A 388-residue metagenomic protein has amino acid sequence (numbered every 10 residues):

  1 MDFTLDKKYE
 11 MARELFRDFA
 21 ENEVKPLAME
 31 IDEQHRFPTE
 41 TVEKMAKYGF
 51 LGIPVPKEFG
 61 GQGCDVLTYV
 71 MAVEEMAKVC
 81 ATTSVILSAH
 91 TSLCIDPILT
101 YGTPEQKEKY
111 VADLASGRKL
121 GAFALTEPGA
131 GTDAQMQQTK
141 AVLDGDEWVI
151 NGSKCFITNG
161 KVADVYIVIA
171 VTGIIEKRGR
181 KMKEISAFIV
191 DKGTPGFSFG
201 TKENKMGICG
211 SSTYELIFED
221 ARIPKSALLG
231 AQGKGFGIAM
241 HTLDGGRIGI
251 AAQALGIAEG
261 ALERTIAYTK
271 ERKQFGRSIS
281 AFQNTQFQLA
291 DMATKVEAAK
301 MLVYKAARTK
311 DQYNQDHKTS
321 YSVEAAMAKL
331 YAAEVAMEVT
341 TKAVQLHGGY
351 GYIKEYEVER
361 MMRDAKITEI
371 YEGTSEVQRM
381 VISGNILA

Functional and structural regions predicted by a protein language model:
M1-A89, Y101-Q106, D113-R118, G131-A134 (+4 more regions): Alpha-helical interface subdomain recognition
G49, V73-A77, A170-V171, V190-P195 (+1 more regions): Short Ser/Thr-interspersed hydrophobic loop/turn segments at strand-loop and sheet-helix junctions that line or gate
T100-G102, V142-D144, V168-T172, I189-D191 (+3 more regions): Short beta-strand-to-turn element immediately C-terminal to the catalytic PLP-Schiff-base lysine in fold type I
G117-L125, I169: A short, Trp-centered hydrophobic/proline-enriched beta-strand micro-motif
G129-T132, F156-N159, R178-R180, K205-S212: Short Gly/Pro-enriched turn/cap motifs at secondary-structure boundaries
M136, G193-R222: Flexible, small-/acidic-enriched active-site or ligand-binding loops
D146-E147, N151-F199: A short core secondary-structure module
E219-I238: Long, acidic (Asp/Glu-rich), low-complexity accessory segments flanking structured domains
